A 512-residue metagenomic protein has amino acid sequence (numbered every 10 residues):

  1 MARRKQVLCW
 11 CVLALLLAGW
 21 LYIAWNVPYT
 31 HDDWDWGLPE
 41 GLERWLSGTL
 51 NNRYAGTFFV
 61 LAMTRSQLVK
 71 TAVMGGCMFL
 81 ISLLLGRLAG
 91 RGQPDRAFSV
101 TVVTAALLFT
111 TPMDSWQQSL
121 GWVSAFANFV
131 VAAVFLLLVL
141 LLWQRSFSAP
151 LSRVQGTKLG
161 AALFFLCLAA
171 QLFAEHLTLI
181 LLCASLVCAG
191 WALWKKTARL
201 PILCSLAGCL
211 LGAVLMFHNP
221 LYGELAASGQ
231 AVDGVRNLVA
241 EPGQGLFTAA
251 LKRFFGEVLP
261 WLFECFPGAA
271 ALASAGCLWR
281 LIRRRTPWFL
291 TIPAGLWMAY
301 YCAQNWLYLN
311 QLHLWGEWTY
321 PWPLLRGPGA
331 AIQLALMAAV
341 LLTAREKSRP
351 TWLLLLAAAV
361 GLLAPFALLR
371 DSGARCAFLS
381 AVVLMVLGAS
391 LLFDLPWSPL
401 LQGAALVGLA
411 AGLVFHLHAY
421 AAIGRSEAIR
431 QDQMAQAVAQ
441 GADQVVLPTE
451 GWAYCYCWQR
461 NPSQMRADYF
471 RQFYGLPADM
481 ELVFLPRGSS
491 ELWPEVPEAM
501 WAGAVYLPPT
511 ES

Functional and structural regions predicted by a protein language model:
R3-G48, Y54, V60, T64-L83 (+3 more regions): Intrinsically disordered, polar/acidic, low-complexity terminal segments
Q6-W20, S99-L107, A161-C167, C204-L211 (+2 more regions): Alpha-helical transmembrane segments
G19-V69, V123, E175-C183, G190-L342 (+1 more regions): Transmembrane catalytic cores of multi-pass membrane glycosyltransferases and polysaccharide-assembly enzymes
M78-A89, A132-F147, L182-G190, A271-L278 (+3 more regions): Transmembrane alpha-helical segments
V102-Q144, A174, W318-A338, G361-G388: Membrane-interface micro-motifs in multi-pass membrane enzymes
A105-M113, C167-L172, G208-H218, A294-L309 (+2 more regions): Aromatic-anchored segments of alpha-helical transmembrane domains
G156-E175, L181-A184: Membrane-interface alpha helices of multi-pass inner-membrane proteins
K158-G160, F289-M298, T343-V360, L392-H416: Signature aromatic-anchored transmembrane alpha helix within multi-pass, membrane-resident enzymes that catalyze glycan
